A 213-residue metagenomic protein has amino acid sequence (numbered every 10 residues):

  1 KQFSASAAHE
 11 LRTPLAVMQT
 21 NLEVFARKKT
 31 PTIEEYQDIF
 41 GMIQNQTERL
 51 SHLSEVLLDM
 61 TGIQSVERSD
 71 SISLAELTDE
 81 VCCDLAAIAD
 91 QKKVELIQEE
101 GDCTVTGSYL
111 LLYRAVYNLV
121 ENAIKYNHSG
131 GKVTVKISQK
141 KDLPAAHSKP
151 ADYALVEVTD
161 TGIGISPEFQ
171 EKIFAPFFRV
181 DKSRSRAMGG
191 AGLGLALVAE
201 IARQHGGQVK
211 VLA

Functional and structural regions predicted by a protein language model:
M42-L50: Short alpha-helical segment of the dimerization/phosphotransfer core of two-component systems
I63-D70, T104-G107: Conserved micro-motifs of the catalytic ATP-binding
D70-A86, I137: A conserved beta-strand-to-alpha-helix junction within the catalytic ATP-binding
I88-I97, C103, A151: Short conserved segments within the C-terminal catalytic ATPase subdomain
A123-I124: Short helix-loop "hinge" at the ATP-lid/N-box region of the Bergerat-fold HATPase_c
Y153, I165-R179: Short conserved segment of the HATPase_c
